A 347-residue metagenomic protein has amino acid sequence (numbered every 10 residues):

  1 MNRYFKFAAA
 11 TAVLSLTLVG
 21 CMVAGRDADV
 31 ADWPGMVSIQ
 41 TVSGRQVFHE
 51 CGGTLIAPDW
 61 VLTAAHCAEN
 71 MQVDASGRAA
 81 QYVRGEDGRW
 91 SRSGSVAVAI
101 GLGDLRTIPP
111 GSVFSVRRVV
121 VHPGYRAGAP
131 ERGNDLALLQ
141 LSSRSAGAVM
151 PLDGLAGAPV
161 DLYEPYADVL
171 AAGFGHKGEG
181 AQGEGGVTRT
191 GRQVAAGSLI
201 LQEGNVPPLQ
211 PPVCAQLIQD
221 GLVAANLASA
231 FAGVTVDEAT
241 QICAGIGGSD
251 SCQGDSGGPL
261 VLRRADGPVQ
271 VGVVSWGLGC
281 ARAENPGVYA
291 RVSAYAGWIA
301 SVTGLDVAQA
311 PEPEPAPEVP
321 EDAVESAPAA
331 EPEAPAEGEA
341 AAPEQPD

Functional and structural regions predicted by a protein language model:
A9-L18: Bacterial N-terminal signal peptides
P34-G88: Catalytic histidine site
I39, E69-Y125, V187-T190, P211-D220 (+1 more regions): Conserved H-D interstitial segment of serine endopeptidase catalytic domains
S43-G44, H66-N70, G101-R106, S142-G147 (+6 more regions): Acidic glycine-/aspartate-rich tracts in secreted/extracellular proteins
T54-L55, E164, S249-V274: Catalytic nucleophile loop of clan PA
G133-L136, L141-S143, G147-G245: Chymotrypsin/trypsin-fold serine protease catalytic domain
P207-Q241, G245-G247, A290-P328: C-terminal cap/linker of serine protease catalytic domains
